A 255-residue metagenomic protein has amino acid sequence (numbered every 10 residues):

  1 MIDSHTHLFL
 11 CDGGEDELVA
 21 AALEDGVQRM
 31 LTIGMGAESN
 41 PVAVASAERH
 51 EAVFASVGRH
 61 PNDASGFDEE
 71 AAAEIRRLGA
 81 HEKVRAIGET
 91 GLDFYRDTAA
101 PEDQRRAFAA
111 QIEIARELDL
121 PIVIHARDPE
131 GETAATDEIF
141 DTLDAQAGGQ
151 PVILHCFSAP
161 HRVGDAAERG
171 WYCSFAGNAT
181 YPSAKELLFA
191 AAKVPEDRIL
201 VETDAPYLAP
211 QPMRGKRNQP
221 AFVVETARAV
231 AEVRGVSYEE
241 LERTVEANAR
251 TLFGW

Functional and structural regions predicted by a protein language model:
M1-W255: Mid-domain alpha/beta scaffold segments of enzyme catalytic cores
